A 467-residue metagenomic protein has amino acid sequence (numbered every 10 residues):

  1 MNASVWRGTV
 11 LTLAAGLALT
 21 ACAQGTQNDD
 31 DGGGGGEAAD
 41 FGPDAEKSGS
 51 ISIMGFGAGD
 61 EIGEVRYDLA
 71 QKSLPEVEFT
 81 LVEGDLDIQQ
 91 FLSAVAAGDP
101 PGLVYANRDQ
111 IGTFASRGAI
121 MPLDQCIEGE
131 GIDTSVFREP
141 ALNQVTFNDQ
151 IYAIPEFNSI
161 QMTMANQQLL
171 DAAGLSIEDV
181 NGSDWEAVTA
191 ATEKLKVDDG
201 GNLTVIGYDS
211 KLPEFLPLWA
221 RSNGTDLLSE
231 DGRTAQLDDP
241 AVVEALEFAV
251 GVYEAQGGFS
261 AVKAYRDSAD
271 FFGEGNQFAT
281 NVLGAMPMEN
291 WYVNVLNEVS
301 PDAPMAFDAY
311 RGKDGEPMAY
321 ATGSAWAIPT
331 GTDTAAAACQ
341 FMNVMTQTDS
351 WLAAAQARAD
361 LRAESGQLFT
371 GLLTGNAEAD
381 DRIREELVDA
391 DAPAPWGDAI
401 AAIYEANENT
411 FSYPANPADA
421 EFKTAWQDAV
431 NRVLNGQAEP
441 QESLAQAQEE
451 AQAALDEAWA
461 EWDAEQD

Functional and structural regions predicted by a protein language model:
N2-T113, E130-T134, S268, D349-A353 (+4 more regions): Conserved N-terminal structural module of periplasmic/extracytoplasmic solute-binding proteins
S52-G55, F79-L81, G102-Y105, Y152-E156 (+5 more regions): Structural recognition of the beta-strand scaffold that forms the well-ordered cores of secreted hydrolase catalytic
V82-F91, D109, G182-T189, V262-N276 (+1 more regions): Short helix-initiation/N-cap motifs at beta->coil->alpha
I88, T225-R311, S443: Extracytoplasmic ligand-binding clamshell segments of periplasmic binding protein
Q89-P100, L169-L170, T189-D198, D270-M286 (+2 more regions): Short helices/loops that flank or line small-molecule/ion binding pockets
D109-I160, A187, A306-D308, Q466: Hinge/lid segment of periplasmic solute-binding proteins
I127-E128, T146-E214, T225-K263, I328-A336 (+4 more regions): Helix-loop-helix "hinge/cap" segment bordering the ligand-binding cleft or interdomain interface
Y292-D302, G315-Y320, I328-T424, W462 (+1 more regions): C-terminal lobe and pocket-closing loops of periplasmic/extracytoplasmic Venus-flytrap solute-binding proteins
